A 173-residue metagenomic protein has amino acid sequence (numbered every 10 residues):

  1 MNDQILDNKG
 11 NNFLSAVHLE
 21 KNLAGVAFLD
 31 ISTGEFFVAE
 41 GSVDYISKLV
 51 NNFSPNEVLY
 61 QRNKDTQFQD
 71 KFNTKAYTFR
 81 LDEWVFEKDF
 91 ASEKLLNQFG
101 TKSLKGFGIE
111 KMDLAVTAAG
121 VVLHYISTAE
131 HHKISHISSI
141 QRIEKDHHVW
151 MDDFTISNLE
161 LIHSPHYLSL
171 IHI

Functional and structural regions predicted by a protein language model:
M1-I171: Charged catalytic and DNA/RNA-contacting regions of genome-maintenance and nucleic-acid-processing enzymes
